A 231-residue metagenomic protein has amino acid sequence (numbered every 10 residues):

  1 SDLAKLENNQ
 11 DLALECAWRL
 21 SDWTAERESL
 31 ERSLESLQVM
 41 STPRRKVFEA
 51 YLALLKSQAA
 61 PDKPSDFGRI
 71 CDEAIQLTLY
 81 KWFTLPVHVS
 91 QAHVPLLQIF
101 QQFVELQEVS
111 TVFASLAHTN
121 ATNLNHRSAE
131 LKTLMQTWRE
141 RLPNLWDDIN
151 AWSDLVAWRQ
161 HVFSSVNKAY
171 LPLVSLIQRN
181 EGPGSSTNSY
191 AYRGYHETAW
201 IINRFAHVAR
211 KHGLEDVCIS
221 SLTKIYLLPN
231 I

Functional and structural regions predicted by a protein language model:
S1-I231: Extended alpha-helical assembly domains of large eukaryotic scaffold proteins
